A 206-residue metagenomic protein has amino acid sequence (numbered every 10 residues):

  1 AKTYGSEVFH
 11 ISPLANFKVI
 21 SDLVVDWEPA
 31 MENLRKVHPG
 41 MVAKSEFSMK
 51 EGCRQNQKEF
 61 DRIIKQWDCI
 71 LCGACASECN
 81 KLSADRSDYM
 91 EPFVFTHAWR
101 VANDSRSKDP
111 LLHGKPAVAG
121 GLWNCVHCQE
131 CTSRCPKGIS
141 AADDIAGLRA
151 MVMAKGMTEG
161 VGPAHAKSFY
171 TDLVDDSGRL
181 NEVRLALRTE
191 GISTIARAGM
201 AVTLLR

Functional and structural regions predicted by a protein language model:
A1-G5: S4-like RNA-binding module at protein N-termini
V8: A residue-level signal for beta-strand positions that form part of recognition/binding surfaces within mature
I11-F17, S21-D68, C72-R206: Ferredoxin-type iron-sulfur electron-transfer modules in oxidoreductases and energy-metabolism complexes
